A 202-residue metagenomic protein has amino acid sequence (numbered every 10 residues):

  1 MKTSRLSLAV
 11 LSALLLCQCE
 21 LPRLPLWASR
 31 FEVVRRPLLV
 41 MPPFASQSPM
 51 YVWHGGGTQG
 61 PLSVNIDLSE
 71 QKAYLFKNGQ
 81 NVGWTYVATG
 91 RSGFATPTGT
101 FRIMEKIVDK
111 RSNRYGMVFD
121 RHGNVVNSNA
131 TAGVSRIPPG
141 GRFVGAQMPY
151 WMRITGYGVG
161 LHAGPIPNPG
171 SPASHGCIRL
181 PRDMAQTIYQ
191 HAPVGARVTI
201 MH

Functional and structural regions predicted by a protein language model:
K2-H202: N-terminal pre-domains immediately preceding structured catalytic cores
